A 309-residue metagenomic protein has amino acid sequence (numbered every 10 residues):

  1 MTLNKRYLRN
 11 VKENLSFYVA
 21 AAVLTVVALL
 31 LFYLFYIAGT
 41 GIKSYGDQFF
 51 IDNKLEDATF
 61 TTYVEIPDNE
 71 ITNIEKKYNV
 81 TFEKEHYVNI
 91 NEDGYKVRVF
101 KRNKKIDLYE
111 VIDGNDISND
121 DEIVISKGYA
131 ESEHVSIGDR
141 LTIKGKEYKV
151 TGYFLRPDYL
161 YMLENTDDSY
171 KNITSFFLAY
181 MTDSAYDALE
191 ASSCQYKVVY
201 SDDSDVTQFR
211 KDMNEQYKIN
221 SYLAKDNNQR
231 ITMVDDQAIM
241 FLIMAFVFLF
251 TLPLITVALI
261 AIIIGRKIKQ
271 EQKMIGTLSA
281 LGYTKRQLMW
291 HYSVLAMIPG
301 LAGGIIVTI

Functional and structural regions predicted by a protein language model:
M1-V257, R266: Membrane transport/envelope proteins' first extracytoplasmic loop
R9, N14, A258-I298: Interfacial "coupling" helices/loops that link adjacent transmembrane helices in transporter permeases
T40-G41, G276-T277, T308-I309: Juxtamembrane/interface motifs at transmembrane-helix termini
S132, H291, G304: Mid-sequence acidic-hydrophobic segments that form the walls of catalytic/ligand-binding cavities or oligomerization
T251, L295-I309: Hydrophobic alpha-helical transmembrane segments that constitute the membrane-spanning cores of multi-pass membrane
